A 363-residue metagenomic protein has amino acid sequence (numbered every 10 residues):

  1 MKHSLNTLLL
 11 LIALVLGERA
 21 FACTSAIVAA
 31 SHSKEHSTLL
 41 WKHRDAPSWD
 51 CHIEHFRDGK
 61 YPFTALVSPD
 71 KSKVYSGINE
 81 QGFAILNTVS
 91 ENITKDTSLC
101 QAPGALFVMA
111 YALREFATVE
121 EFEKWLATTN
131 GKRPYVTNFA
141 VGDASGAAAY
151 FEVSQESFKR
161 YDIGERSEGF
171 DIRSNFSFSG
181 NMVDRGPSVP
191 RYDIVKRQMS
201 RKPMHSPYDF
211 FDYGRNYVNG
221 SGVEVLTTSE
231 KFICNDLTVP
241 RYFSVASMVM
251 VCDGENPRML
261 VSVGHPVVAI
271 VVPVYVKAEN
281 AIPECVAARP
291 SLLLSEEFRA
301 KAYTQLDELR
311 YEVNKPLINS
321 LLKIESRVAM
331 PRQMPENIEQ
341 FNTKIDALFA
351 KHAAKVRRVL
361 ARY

Functional and structural regions predicted by a protein language model:
M1-T7: Positively charged n-region of N-terminal signal peptides that target proteins for export
T7-G17: Bacterial N-terminal signal peptides
A20-A22: Boundary at the C-terminal end of the N-terminal hydrophobic targeting segment
T24-S72, S76-F83, N87-R114, T137 (+1 more regions): C-terminal, well-structured catalytic/ligand-binding subdomain of enzymes
A30, F116-A117, T129-N130: Sec/Tat-exported extracytoplasmic proteins
T118-E121, S206: Alpha-helix N-cap recognition
E121-V141, A148: Secretory/export targeting leaders with adjacent low-complexity proregions
